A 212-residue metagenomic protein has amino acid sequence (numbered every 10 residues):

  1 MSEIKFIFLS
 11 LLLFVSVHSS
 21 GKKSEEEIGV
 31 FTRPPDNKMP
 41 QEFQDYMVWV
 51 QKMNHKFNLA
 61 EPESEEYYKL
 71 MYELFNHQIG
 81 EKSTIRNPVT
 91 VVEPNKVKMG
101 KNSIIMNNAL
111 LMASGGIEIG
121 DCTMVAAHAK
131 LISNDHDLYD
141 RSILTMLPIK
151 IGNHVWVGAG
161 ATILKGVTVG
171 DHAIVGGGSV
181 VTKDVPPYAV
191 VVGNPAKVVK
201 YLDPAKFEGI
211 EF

Functional and structural regions predicted by a protein language model:
E3-K82, A196-F212: Terminal amphipathic alpha-helical/low-complexity segments used for targeting or macromolecular assembly
S10, K98-M99: Composition-driven detection of intrinsically disordered, low-complexity segments
Q41, L74, P94, S114 (+1 more regions): Residues at secondary-structure transition points
Y68, N87-P88, H136-D137: Short linear capping/connector segments at secondary-structure termini
E81, R86-N87, V92-E93, G100-K101 (+14 more regions): Left-handed beta-helix
D135-D137, R141-I143, V167, Y201-D203: Conserved catalytic-core motifs of eukaryotic protein kinase domains, centered on the activation segment
D140, M146, A189-V190, P204-F207: Short, glycine/charged-enriched secondary-structure capping and boundary segments
